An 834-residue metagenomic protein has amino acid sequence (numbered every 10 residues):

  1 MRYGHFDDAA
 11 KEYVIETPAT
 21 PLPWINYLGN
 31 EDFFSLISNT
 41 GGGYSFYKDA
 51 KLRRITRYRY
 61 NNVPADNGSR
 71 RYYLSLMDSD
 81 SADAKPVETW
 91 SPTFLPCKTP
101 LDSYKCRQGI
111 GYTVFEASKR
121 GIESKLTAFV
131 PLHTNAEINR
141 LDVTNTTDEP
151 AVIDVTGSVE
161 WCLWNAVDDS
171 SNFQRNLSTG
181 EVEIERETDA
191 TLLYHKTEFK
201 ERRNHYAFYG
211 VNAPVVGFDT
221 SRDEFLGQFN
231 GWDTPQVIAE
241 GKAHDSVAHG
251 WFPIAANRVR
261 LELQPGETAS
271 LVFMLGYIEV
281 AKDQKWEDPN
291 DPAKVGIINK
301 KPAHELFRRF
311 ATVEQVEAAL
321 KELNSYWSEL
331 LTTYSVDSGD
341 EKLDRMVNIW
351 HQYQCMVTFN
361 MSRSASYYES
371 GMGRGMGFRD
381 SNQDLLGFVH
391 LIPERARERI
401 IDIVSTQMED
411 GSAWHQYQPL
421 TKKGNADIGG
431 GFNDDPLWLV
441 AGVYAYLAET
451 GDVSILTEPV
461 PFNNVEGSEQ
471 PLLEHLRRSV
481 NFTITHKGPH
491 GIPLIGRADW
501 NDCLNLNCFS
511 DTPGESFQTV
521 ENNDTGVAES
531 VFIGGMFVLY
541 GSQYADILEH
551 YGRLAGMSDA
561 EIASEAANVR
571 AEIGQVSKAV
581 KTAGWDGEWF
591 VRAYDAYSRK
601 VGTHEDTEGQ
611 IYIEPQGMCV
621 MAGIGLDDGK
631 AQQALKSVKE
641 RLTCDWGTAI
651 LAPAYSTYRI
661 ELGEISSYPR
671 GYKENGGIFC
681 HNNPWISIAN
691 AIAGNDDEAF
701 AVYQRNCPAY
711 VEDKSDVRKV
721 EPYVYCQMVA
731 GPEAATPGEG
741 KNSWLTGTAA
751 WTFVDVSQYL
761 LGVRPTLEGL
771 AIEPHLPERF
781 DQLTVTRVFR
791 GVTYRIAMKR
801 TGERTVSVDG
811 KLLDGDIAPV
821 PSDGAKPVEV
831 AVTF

Functional and structural regions predicted by a protein language model:
M1-D380, E394, R399-D402, A445-E449 (+8 more regions): Anionic coordination/interaction segments
M1-T17, L22-P23, A571-G647, A693 (+1 more regions): Carbohydrate-active enzyme catalytic cores, enriched for enzymes that act on polyanionic acidic polysaccharides
P100, S335-I349, E394, E398 (+7 more regions): Active-site acid/base region of carbohydrate-active enzymes
G266, M376, D380-S381, L385-A396 (+8 more regions): Aromatic-rich carbohydrate-recognition surfaces in CAZymes
A293-G296, R309-V313, E317, V336-D340 (+15 more regions): Hydrophobic alpha-helical scaffolding
S366-G375, H415-D434, N463-E466, I492-T525 (+3 more regions): Carbohydrate-binding/catalytic loop surfaces
S530-A555, D559-I573, S577, F679-D713: Extended amphipathic alpha-helical segments enriched in small hydrophobics
I613-E614, D645-W646, F679-N683, V717: Generic helix N-cap/helix-start motif at coil->alpha-helix transitions
